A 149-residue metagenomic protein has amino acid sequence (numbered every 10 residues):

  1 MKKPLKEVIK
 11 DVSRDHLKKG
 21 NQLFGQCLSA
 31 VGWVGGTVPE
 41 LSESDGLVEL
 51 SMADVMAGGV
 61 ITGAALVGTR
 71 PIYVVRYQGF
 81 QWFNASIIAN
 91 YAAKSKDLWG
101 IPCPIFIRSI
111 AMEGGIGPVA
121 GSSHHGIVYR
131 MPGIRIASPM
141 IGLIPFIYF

Functional and structural regions predicted by a protein language model:
M1-F149: Thiamine diphosphate
